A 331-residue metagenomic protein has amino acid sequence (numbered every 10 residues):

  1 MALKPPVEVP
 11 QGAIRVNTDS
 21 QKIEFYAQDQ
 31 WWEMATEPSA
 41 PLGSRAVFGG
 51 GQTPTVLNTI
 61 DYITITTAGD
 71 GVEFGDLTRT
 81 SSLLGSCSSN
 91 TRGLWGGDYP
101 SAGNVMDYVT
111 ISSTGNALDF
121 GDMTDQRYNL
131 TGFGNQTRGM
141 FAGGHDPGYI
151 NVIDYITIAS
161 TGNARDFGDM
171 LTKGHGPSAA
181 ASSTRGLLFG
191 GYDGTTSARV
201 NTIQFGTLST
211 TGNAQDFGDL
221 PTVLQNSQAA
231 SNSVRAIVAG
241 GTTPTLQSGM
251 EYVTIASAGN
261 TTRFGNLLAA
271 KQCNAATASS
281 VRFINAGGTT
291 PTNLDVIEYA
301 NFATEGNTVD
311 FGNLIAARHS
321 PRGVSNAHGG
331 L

Functional and structural regions predicted by a protein language model:
M1-L331: Polar, enzyme-active/binding microenvironments
